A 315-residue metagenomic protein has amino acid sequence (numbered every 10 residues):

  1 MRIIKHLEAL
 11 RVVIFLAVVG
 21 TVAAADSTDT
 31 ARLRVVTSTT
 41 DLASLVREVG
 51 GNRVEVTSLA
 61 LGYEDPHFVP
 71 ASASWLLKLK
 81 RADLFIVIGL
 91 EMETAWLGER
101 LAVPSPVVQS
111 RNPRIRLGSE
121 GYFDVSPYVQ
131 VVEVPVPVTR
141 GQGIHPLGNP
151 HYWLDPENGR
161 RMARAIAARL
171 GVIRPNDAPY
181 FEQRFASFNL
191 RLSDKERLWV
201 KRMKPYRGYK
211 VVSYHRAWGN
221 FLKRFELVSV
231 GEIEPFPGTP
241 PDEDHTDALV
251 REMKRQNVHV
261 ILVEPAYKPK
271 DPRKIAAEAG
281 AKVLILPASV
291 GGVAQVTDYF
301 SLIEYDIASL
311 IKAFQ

Functional and structural regions predicted by a protein language model:
M1-L7: N-terminal secretory signal peptides that target proteins for export/translocation
L7-L10, Y305: Residue-level micro-sites within transmembrane alpha helices that shape and flank functional polar/acidic positions
A9-T21: Bacterial N-terminal signal peptides
A24-Q315: Extracytoplasmic metal-acquisition and chelation regions
